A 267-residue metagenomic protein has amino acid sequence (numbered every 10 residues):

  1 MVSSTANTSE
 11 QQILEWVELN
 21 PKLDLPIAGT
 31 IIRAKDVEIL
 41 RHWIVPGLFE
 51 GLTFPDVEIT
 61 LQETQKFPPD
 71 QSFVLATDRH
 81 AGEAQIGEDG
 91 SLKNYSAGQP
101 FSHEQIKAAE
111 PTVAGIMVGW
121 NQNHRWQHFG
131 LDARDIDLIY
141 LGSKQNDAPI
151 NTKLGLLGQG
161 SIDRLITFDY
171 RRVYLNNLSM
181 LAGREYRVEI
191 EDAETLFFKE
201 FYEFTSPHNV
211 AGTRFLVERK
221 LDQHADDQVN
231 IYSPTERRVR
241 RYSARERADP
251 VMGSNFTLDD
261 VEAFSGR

Functional and structural regions predicted by a protein language model:
M1-D226: Solvent-exposed N-terminal domain segments of exported/luminal and surface proteins
E200, T213-R267: Acidic, serine/threonine- and glycine-rich low-complexity intrinsically disordered segments that serve as flexible
